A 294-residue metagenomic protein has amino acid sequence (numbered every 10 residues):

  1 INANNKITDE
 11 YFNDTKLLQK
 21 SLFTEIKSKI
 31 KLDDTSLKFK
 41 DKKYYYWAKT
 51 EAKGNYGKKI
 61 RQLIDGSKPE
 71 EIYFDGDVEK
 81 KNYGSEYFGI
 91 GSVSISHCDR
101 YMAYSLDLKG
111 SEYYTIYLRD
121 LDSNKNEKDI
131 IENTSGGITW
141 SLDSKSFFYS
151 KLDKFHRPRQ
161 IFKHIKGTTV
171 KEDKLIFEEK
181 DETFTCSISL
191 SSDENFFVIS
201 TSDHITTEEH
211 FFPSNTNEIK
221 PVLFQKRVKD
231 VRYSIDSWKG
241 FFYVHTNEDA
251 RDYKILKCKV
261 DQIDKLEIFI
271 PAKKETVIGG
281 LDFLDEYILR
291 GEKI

Functional and structural regions predicted by a protein language model:
I1-I294: Beta-propeller folds
